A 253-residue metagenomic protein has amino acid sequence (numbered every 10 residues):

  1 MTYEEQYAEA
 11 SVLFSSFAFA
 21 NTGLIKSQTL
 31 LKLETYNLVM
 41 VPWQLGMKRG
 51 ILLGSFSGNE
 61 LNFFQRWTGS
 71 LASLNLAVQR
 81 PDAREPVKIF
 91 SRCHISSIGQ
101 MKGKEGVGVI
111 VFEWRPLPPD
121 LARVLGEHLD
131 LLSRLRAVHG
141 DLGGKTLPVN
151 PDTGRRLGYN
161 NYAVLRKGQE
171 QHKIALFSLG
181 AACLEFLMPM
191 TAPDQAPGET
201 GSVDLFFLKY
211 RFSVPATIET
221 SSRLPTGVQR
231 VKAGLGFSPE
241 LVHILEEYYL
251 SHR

Functional and structural regions predicted by a protein language model:
M1-R253: Structured alpha-helical
